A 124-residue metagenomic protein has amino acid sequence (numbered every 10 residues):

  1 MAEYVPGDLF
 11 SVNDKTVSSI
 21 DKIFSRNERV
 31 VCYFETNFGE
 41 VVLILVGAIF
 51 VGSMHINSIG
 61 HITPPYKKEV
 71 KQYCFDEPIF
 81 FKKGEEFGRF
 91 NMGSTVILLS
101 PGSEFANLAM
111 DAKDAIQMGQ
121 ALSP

Functional and structural regions predicted by a protein language model:
M1-P124: Contiguous, well-folded functional domains in the mature portion of proteins
